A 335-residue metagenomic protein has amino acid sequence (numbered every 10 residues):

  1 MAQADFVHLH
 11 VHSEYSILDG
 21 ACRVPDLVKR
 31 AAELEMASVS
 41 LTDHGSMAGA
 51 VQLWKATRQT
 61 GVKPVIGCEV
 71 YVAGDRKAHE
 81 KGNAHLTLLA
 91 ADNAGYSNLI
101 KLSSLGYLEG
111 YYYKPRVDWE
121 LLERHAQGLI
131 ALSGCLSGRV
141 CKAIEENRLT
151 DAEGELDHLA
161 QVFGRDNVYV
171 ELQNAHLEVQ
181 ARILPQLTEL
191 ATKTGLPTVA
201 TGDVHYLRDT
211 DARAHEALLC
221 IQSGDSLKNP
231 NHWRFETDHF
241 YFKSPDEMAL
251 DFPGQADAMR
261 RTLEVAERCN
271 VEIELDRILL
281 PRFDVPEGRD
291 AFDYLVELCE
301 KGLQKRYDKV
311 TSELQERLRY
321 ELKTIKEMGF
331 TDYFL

Functional and structural regions predicted by a protein language model:
M1-L335: Phosphodiester-processing cores and adjacent nucleic acid-binding clamps
